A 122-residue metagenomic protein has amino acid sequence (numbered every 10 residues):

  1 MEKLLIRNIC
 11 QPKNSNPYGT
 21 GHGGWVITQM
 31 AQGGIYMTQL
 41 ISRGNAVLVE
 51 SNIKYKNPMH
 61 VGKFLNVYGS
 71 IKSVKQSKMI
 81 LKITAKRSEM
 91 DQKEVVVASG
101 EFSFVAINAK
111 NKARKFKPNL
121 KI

Functional and structural regions predicted by a protein language model:
M1-L48, V105-I122: Hot-dog-fold acyl-thioester-processing enzymes
L4-L5, V61, K72-I122: HotDog/MaoC-like acyl-thioester-processing domains
P12-N14, N52, N57, R87-E89: Short, well-ordered turn and helix-capping elements at secondary-structure junctions
H22, V26-Q29, Y55, V61 (+1 more regions): Broad hydrophobic/π-residue packing in well-ordered secondary structure
G34-V74, K78-M79, K93-G100: Hydrophobic beta-strand-centered segment that forms part of the acyl-chain substrate-binding groove
